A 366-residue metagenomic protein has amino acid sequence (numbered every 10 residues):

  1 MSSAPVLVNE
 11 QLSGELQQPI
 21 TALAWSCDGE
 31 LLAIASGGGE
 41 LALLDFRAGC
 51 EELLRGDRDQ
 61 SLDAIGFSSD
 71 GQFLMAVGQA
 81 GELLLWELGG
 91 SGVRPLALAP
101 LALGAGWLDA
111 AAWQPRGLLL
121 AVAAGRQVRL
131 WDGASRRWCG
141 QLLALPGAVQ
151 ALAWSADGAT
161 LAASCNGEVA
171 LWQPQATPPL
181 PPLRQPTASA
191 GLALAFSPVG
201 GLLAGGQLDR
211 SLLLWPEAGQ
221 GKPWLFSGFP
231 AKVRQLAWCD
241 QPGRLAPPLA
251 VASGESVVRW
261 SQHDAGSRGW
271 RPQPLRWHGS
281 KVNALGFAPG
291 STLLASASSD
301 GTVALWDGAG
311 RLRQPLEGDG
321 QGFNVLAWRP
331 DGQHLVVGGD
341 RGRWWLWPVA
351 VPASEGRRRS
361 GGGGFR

Functional and structural regions predicted by a protein language model:
M1-R366: WD40-repeat beta-propeller superdomains and closely related acidic/aromatic-rich repeat-like regions
